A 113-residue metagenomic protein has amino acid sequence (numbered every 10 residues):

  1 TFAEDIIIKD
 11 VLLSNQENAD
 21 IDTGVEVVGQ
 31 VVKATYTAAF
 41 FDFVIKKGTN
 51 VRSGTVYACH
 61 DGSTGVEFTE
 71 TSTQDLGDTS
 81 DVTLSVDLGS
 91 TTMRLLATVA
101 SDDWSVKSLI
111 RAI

Functional and structural regions predicted by a protein language model:
T1-V11, G48, G62, A100-D102: Trimeric beta-solenoid/beta-helix "fiber body" segments of extracellular/virion adhesins and depolymerases
T1-V27, V32-T37: Intrinsic low-complexity, repeat-rich intrinsically disordered segments enriched in small/flexible residues
E4, G54-T55, V82-S85: Parallel beta-helix/beta-solenoid repeats that form elongated, surface-exposed shafts/blades used for receptor binding
D5-I7, D42-V44, Y57, L96-T98 (+1 more regions): Residue-level recognition of well-ordered beta-strand positions that form the cores of beta-sheet-rich folds across
L13-Q16, N50-R52, G65-F68: Surface-exposed loop/edge segments in extracytoplasmic proteins
V27-G62: Beta-rich globular "head" domains
C59-T79: Terminal beta-strand-rich extracellular "head" domains that mediate receptor/glycan or other ligand binding
D75-I113: Low-complexity intrinsically disordered segments
